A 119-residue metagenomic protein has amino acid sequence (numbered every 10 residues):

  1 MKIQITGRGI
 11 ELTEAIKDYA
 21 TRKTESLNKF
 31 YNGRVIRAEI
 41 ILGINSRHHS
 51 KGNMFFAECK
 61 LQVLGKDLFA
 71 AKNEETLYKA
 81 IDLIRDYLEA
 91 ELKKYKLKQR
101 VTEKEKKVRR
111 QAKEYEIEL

Functional and structural regions predicted by a protein language model:
M1-L119: N-terminal, polar/charged subdomain of small-to-medium soluble alpha/beta proteins
